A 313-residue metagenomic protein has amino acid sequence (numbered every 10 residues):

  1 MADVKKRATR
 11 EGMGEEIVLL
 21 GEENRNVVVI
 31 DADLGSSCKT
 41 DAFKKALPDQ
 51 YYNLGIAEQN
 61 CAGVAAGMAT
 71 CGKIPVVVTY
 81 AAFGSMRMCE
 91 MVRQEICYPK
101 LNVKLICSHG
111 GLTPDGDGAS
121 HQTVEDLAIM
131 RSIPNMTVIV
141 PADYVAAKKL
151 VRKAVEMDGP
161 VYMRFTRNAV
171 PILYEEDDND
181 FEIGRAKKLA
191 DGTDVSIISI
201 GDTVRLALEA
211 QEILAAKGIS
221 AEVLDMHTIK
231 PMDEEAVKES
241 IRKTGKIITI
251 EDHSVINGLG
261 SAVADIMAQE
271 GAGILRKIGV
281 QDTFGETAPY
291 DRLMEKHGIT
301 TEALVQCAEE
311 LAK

Functional and structural regions predicted by a protein language model:
M1-R164, A169, D180, A303: Thiamine diphosphate
R10-G12, E23-N26, L34-D41, K45 (+2 more regions): Thiamine diphosphate
